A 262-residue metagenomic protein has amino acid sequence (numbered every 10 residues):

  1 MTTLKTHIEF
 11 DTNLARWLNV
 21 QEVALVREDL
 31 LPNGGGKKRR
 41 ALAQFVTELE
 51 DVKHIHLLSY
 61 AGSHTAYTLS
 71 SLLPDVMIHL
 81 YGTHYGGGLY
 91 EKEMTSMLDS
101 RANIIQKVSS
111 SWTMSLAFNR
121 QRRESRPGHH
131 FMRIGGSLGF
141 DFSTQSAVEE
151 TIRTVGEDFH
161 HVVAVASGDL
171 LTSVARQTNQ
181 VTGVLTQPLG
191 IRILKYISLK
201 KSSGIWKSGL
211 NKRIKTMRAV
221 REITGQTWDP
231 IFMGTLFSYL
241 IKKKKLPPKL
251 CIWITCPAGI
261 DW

Functional and structural regions predicted by a protein language model:
M1-W262: PLP-dependent amino-acid enzyme catalytic core
